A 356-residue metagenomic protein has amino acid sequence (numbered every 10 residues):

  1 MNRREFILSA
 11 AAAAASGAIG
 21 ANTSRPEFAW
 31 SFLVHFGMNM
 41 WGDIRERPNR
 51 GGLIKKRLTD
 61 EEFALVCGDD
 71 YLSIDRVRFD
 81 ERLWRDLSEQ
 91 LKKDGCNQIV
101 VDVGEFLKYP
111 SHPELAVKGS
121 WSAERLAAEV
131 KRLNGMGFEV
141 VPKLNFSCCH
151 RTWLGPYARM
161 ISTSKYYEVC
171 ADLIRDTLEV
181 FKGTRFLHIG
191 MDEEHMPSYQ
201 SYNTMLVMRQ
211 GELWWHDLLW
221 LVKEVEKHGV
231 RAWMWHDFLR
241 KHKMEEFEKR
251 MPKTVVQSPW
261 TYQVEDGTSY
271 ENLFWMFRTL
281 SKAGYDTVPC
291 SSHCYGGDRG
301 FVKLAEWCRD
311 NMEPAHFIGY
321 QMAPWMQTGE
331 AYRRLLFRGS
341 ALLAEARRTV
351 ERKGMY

Functional and structural regions predicted by a protein language model:
E5-N22: N-terminal export signals
P26-V34: Transmembrane beta-strand segments of Gram-negative outer membrane beta-barrel proteins
V34-V256, T261: Aromatic-lined carbohydrate-binding surfaces of glycoside hydrolases
K92, L178, S281, R309-E313: Non-catalytic positions within long, well-ordered alpha-helices that form the structural scaffold/packing of enzyme
V140, A232, T287-V288, F317-I318: Hydrophobic anchor at the start of a short beta-strand that flanks the dinucleotide cofactor-binding loop
M244-H293: Glycoside hydrolase catalytic-domain groove-lining segments
P289-Y356: Substrate-binding cleft of secreted/luminal carbohydrate-active enzymes
